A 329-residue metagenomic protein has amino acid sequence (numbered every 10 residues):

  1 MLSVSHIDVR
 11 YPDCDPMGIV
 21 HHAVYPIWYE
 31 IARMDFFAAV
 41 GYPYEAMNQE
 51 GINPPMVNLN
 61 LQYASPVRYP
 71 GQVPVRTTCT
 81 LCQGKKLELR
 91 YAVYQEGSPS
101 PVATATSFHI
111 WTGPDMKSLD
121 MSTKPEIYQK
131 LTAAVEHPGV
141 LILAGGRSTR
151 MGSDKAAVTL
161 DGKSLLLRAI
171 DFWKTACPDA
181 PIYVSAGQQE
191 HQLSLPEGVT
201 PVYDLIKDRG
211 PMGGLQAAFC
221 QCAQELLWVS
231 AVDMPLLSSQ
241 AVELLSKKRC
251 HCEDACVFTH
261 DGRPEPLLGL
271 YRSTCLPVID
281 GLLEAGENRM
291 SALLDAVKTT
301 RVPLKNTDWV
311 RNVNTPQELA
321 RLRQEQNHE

Functional and structural regions predicted by a protein language model:
M1-N58, G113-V135: Hot-dog-fold acyl-thioester-processing enzymes
S5, V57-L59, V75, L89 (+1 more regions): Hydrophobic residues positioned within well-ordered beta-strands of beta-sheet architectures
G18, R272, T315: Short, conserved phosphate/pyrophosphate- and ester-handling motifs at nucleotide-, phospho-/glycolipid
F36-L87: Hydrophobic beta-strand-centered segment that forms part of the acyl-chain substrate-binding groove
A38, V67-Y69, C79-E136: HotDog/MaoC-like acyl-thioester-processing domains
D120-A134, E243, V310-E329: Short, basic/aromatic-enriched C-terminal tail that caps enzymatic domains
E136-L267, S273-E287, D295-W309, Q317: Nucleotide and nucleotide-moiety/phosphate-recognizing core
